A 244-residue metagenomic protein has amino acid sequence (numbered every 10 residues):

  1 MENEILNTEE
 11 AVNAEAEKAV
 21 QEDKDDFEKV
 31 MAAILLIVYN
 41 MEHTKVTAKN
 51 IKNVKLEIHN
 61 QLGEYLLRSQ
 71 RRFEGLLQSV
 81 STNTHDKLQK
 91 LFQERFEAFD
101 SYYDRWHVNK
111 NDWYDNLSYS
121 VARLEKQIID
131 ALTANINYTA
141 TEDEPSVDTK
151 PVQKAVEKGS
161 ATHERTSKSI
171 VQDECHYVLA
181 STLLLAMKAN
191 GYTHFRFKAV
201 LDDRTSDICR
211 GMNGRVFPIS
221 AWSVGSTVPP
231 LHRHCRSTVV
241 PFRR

Functional and structural regions predicted by a protein language model:
M1-T162, I170, E174-V178, R243-R244: N-terminal leader/targeting and assembly helices and adjacent pre-domain segments
K158-R244: Acidic, glycine-rich two-metal-ion catalytic cores of nucleic acid-processing enzymes
